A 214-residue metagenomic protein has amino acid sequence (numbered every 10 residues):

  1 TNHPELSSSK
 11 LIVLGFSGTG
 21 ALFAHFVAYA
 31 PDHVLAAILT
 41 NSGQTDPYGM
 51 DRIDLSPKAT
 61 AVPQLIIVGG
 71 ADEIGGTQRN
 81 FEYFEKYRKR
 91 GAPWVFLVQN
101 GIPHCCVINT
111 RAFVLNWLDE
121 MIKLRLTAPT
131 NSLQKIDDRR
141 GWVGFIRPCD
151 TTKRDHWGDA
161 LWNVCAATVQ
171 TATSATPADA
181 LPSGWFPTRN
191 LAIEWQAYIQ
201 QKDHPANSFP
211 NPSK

Functional and structural regions predicted by a protein language model:
T1-G18, A28-V34: Gly/Ser-rich "nucleophile elbow"/oxyanion-hole loop immediately N-terminal to the catalytic nucleophile in hydrolases
T1-P4, A30, N41, L118-R125: Sec/Tat-exported extracytoplasmic proteins
P4-L11, L39-R52, T130-D150: Hydrophobic transmembrane alpha-helix bundles
G18-T19, V98: Mixed-charge, polar/low-complexity N-terminal
L22-F26: Hydrolases whose catalytic domains are alpha/beta-hydrolase-1, hotdog thioesterase, or metallo-beta-lactamase-like
L35-L115: The feature captures the conserved acid-bearing segment of alpha/beta-hydrolase catalytic domains
R90-A92, N100-K214: Alpha/beta-hydrolase-fold serine-hydrolase catalytic core, especially in secreted/extracellular enzymes
